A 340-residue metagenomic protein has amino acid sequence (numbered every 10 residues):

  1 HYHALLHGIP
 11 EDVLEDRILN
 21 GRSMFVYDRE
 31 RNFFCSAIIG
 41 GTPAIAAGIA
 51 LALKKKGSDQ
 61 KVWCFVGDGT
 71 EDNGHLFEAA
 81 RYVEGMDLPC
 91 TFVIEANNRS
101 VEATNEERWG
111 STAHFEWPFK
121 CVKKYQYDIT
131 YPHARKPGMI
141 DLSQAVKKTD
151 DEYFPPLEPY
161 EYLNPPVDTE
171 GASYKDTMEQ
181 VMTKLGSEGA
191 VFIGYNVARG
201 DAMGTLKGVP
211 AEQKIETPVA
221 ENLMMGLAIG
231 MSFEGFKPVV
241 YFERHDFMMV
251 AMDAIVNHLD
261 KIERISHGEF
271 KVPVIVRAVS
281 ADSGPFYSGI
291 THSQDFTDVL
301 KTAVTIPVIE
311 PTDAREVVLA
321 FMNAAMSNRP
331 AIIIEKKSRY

Functional and structural regions predicted by a protein language model:
H1-W63, N73, E152-Y340: Thiamine diphosphate
C35-E152, S283-H292: Thiamine diphosphate
